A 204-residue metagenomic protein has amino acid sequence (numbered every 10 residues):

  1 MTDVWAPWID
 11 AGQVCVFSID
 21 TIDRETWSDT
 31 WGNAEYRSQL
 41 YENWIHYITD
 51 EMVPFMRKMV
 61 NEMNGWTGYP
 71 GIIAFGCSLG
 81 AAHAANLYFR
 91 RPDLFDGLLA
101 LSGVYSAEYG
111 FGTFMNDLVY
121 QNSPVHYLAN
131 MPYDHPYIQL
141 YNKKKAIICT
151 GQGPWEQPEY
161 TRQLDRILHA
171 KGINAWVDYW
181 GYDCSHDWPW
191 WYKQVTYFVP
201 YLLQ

Functional and structural regions predicted by a protein language model:
M1-Q204: Non-catalytic cap/lid and distal C-terminal segments of serine-dependent acyl enzymes
